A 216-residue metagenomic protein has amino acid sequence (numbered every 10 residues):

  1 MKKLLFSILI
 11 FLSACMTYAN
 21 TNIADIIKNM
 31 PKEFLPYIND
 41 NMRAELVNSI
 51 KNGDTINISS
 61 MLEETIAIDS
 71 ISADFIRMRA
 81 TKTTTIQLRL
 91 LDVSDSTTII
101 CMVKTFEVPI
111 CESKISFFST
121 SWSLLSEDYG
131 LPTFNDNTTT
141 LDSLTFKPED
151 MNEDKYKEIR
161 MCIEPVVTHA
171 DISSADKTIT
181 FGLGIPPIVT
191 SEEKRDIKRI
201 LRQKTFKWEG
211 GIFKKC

Functional and structural regions predicted by a protein language model:
M1-D25: Bacterial Sec-dependent N-terminal signal peptides
A19-L91: Terminal domain-start segments
I71-S72, D92-T98, I172-I179, E209-I212: Short, solvent-exposed coil/turn segments at beta-strand boundaries
M78-R79, T105-C111, E192-I197: Short consensus segments that form the blades of beta-propeller domains, in both extracellular/periplasmic
T98-F106, K177-G184: Short beta-strand elements that form the blades of beta-propeller/WD-repeat-like and other beta-sheet-rich scaffold
I99-F134: Mid-length scaffold segments of soluble, non-membrane domains
I115-S121, I200-G210: Beta-propeller blade signature
D128-T205, K214-C216: Short aromatic loop motif centered on NTY/YTY
